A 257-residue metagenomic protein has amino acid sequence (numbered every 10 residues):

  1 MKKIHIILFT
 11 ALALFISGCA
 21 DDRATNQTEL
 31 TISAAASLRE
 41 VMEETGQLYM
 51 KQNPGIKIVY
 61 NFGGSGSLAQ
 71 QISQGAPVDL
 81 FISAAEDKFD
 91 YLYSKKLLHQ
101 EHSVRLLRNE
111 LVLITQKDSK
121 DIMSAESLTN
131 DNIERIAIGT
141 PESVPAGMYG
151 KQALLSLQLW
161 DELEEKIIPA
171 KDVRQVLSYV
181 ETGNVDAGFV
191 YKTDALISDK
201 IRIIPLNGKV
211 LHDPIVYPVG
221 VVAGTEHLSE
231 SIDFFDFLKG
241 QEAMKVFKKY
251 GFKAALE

Functional and structural regions predicted by a protein language model:
M1-I7: Bacterial N-terminal signal peptides that target proteins for export
L12-A13: Residue-level signal for mature regions of secreted extracellular proteins and peptides
C19-Q52, G66, Q70-Q74, A85-E86 (+3 more regions): Exported/periplasmic ABC-transporter solute-binding proteins
L30, I56-I58, L111: Conserved beta-strand core positions
K57-I58, Q100-H102, I204-P205: A short linear hydrophobic-aromatic micro-motif
D79-S83: Periplasmic-binding protein-like
